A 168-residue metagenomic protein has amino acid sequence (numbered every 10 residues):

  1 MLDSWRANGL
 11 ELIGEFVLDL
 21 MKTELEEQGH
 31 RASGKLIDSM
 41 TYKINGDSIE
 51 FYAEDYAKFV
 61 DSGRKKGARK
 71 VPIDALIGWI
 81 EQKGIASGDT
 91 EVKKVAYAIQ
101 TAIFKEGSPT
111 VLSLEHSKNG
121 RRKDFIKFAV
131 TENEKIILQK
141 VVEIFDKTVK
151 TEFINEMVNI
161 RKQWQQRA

Functional and structural regions predicted by a protein language model:
M1-G46: Charge-rich, low-complexity N-terminal segments
S4, K35-A168: Charged, low-complexity interaction tracts
